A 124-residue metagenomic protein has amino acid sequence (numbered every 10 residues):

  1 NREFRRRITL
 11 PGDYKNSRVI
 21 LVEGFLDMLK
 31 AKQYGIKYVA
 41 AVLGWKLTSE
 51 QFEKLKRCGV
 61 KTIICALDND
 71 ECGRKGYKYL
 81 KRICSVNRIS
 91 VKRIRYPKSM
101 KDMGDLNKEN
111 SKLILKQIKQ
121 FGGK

Functional and structural regions predicted by a protein language model:
N1-C58, Y77: Phosphate-handling DNA/RNA-contact segment within nucleic-acid enzymes
L21, K61-C72: Acidic beta-strand-to-loop metal/phosphate-binding motif
Y38-A40, I63, V91-K92: Hydrophobic anchor at the start of a short beta-strand that flanks the dinucleotide cofactor-binding loop
V42-T48, D68-E71, Y96-K98: Short, acidic/turn-prone active-site loops that include or flank metal/cofactor- and phosphate-binding residues
K54, Y79-I83, D102: Alpha-helical scaffold elements adjacent to nucleotide-binding pockets in ATP/GTP-utilizing enzyme cores
K81-V91: Short acidic, glycine/proline-enriched helix-loop-strand junctions
P97-D105: A short acidic, often aromatic-flanked loop/helix-cap motif at beta-alpha or helix-coil junctions that lines enzyme
D105-K124: Short, small/acidic-rich helices and loops at N termini and domain boundaries of DNA replication/processing enzymes
